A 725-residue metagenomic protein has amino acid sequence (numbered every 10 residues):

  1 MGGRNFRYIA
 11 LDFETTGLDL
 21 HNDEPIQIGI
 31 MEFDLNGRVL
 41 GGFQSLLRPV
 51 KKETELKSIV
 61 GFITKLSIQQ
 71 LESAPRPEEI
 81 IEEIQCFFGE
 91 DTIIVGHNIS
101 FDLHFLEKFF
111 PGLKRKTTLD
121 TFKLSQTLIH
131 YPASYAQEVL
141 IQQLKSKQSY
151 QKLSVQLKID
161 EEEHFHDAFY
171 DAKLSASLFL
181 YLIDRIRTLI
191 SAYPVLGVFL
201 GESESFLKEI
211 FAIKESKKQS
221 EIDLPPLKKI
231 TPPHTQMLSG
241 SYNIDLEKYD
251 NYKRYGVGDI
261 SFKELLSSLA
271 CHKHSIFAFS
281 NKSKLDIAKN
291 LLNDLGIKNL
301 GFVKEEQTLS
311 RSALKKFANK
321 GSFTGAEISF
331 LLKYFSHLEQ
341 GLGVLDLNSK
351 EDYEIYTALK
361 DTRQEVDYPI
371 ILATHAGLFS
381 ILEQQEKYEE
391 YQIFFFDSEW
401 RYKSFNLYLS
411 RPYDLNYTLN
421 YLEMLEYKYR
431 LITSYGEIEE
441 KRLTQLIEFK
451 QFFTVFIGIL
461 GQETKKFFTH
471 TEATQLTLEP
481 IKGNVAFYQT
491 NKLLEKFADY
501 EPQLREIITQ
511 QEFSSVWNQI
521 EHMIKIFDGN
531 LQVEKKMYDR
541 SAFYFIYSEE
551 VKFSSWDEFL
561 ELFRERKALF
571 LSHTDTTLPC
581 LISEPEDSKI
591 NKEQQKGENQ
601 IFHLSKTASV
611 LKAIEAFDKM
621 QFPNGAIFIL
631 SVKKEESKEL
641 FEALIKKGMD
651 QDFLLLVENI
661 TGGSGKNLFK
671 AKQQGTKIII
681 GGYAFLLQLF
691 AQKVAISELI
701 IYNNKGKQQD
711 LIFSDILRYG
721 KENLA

Functional and structural regions predicted by a protein language model:
G2-G3, A176-S241: Acidic two-metal-ion nuclease catalytic site recognized across multiple nuclease folds, prominently DnaQ/RNase D-T
G2-K116, H130, S134, E138-Y150: Conserved non-catalytic scaffold segment of RNase H-like nuclease domains
I93-S100, H104-F109, V139-K208: Acidic, Mg2+-coordinating catalytic module of metal-dependent nucleases/exonucleases that use a two-metal-ion mechanism
Y242, Y353-Q364, F379-Q385, F487-G597: A contiguous, basic/glycine-rich beta-loop/short-helix subdomain that forms a polymer-engagement track
F279-I371, L431, E437-I447, I459-K465 (+4 more regions): A substrate-engagement module of RecA-like helicase motors
N290, I355-P369, T374-K492, D575-E584 (+2 more regions): Signature of the SF2 helicase/ATPase Hel1-core->accessory helical subdomain module
Q600-V632: Conserved interdomain hinge at the start of the Helicase C-terminal
I660-A725: Conserved RecA-like P-loop NTPase helicase motor core
